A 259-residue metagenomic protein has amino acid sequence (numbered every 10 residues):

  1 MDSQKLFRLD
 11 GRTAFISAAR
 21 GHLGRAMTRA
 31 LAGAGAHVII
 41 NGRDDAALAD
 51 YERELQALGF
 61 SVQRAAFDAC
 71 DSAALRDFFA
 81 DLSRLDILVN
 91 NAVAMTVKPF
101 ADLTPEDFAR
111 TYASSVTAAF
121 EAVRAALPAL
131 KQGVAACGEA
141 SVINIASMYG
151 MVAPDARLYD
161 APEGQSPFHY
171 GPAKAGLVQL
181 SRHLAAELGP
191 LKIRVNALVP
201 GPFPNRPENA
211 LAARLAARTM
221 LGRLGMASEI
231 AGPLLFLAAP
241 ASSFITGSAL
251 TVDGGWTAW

Functional and structural regions predicted by a protein language model:
D2-L6, L235, T246-W259: Short C-terminal tail/terminal secondary-structure segment of NAD(P)H-dependent dehydrogenase/reductase domains
R20-G21: Conserved glycine-rich cofactor-binding loop
P99-F100, D107-Y112, A156-L158, L215: Substrate-binding pocket helix/loop in short-chain dehydrogenase/reductase
P128, A186-E187, S243: Alpha-helical segment proximal to the catalytic Tyr-Lys
A135-E139, I143-G189: Catalytic loop of short-chain dehydrogenase/reductase
E139, G189, R194, I245-G247: Short, small/polar-rich loop/turn modules that mediate ligand/substrate recognition or access, typified
T219-I230, A241: A conserved structural motif in NAD(P)-dependent oxidoreductases
